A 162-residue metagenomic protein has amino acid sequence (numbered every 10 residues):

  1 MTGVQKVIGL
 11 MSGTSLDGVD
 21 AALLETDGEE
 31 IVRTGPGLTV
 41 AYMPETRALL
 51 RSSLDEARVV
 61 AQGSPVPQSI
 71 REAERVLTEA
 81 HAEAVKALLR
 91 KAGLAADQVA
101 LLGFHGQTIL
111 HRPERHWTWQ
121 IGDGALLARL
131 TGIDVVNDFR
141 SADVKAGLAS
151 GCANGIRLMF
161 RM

Functional and structural regions predicted by a protein language model:
M1-M162: Short acidic/glycine-rich loops and adjacent helix/strand connectors that line catalytic pockets where negatively
